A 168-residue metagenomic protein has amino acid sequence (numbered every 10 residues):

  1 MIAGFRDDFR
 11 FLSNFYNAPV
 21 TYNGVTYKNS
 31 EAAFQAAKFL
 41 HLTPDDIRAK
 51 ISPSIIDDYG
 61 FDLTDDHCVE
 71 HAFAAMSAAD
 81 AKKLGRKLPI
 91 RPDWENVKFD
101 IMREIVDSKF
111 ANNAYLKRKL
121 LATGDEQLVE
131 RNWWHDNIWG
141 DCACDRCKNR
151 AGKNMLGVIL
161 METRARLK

Functional and structural regions predicted by a protein language model:
M1-K168: Charged, low-complexity intrinsically disordered segments
